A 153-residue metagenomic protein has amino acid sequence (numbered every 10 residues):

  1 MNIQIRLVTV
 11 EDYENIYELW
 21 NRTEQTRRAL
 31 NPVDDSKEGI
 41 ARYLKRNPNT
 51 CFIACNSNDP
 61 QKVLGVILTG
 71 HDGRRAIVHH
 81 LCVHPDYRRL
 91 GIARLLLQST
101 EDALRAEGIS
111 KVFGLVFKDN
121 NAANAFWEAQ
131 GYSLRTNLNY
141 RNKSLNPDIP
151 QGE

Functional and structural regions predicted by a protein language model:
I3, L7-H79, H84, L97 (+3 more regions): Acetyl-CoA-dependent GNAT
L30, K62, S110, R141-N142 (+1 more regions): Conserved acyl-donor/pantetheine-binding loop and adjacent beta-alpha core of acyl/acetyltransferases and related
D34, K118-D119, R141: Conserved beta-strand edge residues that scaffold enzyme active sites
H71-R74, D86, D119, N146-D148: Short coil/turn motifs at secondary-structure junctions
L81-R88, V116-F117: A short, internal acetyl-CoA/4′-phosphopantetheine-binding micro-motif in the GNAT/acyltransferase core
L90, R94-L95, A106, K118-N137: Conserved active-site alpha-helix within GNAT-family acetyltransferase domains
A129-S133, N139-E153: Terminal substrate-recognition subdomain of acyl/acetyltransferases
